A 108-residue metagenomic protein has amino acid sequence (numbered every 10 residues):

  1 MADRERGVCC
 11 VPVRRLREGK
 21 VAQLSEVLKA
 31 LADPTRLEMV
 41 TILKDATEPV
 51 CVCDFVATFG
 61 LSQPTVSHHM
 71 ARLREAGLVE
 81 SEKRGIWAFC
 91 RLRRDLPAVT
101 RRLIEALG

Functional and structural regions predicted by a protein language model:
M1-L31, A76-L78, I104: N-terminal leader segment of winged-helix/HTH proteins
E18, A22-S62, R84, A88-D95: N-terminal helix-turn-helix DNA-binding core of bacterial DNA-binding proteins
A57, R74-E75: Alpha-helical residues within the helix-turn-helix
F59, M70, T100: Short amphipathic alpha-helical/adjacent loop interface patches that line ligand and macromolecule-binding sites
S67-A71, I86: Base-recognition residues in the alpha-helical recognition helix of bacterial helix-turn-helix
D95-R101: Short, charged/polar, Gly/Pro-enriched secondary-structure boundary elements
R101-G108: Short, charged, intrinsically disordered terminal tails
